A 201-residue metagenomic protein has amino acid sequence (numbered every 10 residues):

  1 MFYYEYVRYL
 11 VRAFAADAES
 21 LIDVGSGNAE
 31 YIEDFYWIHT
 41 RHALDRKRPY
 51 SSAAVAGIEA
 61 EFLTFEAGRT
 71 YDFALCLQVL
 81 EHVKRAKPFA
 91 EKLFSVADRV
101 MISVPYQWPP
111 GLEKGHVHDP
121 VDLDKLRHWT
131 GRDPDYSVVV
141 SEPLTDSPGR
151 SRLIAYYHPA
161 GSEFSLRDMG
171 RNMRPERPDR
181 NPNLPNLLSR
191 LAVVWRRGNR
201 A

Functional and structural regions predicted by a protein language model:
M1-F73, K87-A90, S95, K114-R200: Conserved N-terminal segment of class I S-adenosyl-L-methionine
R46, V79, P105: Flexible loop residues that form catalytic and substrate-binding hotspots at small-molecule/glycan-binding clefts
F73-V79: A short beta-strand submotif of the Rossmann-like class I SAM-dependent methyltransferase core that lines
L75, P109-G111: A short, structure-level motif marking secondary-structure boundaries and short turns
V79-V83, H116: Short, charged/polar micro-motifs that form catalytic or ligand-binding hotspots
V83-K84, A97: Helix-to-beta-strand junctions that scaffold the AdoMet/dcAdoMet cofactor pocket in Class I SAM-dependent enzymes
K84-F89, P105: Active-site segment flanking the S-adenosylmethionine/decSAM binding pocket in AdoMet-dependent transferases
A97-P109: Conserved beta-strand signature within the Rossmann-like core of class I S-adenosyl-L-methionine
